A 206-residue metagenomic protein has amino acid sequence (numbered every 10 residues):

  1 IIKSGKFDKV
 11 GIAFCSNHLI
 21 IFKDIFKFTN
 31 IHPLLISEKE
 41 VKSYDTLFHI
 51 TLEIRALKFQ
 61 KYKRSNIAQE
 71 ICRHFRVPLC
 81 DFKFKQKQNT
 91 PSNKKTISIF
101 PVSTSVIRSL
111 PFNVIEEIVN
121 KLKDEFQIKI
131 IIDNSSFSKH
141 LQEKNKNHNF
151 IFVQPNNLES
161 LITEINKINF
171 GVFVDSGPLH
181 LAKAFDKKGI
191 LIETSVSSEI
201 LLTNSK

Functional and structural regions predicted by a protein language model:
I1-K206: Catalytic machinery of carbohydrate-active enzymes, primarily nucleotide-sugar-dependent glycosyltransferases
